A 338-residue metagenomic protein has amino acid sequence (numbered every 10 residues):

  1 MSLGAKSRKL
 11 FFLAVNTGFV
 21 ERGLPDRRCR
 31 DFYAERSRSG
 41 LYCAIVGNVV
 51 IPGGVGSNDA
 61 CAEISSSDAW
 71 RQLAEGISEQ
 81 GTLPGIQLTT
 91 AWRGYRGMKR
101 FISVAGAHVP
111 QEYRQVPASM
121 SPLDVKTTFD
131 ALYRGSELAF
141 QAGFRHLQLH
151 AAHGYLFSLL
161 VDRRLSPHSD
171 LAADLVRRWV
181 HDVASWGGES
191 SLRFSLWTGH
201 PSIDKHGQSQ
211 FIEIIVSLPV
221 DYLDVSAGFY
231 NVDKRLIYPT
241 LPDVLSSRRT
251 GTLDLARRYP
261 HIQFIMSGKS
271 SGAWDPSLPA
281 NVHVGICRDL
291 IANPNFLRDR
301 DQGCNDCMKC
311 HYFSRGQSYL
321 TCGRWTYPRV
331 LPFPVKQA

Functional and structural regions predicted by a protein language model:
M1-A338: Flavin-dependent oxidoreductase catalytic cores
